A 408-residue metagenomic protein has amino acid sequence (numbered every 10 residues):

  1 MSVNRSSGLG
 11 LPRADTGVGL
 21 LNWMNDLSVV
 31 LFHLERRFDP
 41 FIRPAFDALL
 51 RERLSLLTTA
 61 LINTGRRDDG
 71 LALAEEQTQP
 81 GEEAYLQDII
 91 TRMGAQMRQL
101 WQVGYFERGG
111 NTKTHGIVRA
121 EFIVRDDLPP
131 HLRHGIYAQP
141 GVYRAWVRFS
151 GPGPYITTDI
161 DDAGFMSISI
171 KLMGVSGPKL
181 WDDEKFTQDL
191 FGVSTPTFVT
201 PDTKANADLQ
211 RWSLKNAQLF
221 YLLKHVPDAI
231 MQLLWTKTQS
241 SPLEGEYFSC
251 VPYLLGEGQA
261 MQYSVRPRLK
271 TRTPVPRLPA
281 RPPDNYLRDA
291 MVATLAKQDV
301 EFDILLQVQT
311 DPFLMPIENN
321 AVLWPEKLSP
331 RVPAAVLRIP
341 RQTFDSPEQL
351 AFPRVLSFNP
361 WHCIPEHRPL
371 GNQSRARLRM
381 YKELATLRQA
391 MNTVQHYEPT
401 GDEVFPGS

Functional and structural regions predicted by a protein language model:
S2-S408: Active-site-adjacent core segments of small-molecule enzymes
